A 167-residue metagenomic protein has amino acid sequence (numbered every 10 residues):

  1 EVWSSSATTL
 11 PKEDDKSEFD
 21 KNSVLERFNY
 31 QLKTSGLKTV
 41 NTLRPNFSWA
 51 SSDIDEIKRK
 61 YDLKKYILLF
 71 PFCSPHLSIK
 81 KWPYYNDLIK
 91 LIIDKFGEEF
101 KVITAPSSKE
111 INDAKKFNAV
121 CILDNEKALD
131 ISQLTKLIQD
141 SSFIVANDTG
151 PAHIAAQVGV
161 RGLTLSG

Functional and structural regions predicted by a protein language model:
E1-G167: Catalytic machinery of carbohydrate-active enzymes, primarily nucleotide-sugar-dependent glycosyltransferases
